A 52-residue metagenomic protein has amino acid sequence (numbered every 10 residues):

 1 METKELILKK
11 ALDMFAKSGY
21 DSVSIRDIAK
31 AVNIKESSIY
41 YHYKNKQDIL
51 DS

Functional and structural regions predicted by a protein language model:
K4-K9, D13, D21-S22, N33 (+1 more regions): An amphipathic alpha-helix adjacent to DNA-recognition modules
S18: Cytosolic nucleotide-binding catalytic cores of signal-transduction proteins
D27-A31, I39: Append "Primarily bacterial transcriptional regulators
